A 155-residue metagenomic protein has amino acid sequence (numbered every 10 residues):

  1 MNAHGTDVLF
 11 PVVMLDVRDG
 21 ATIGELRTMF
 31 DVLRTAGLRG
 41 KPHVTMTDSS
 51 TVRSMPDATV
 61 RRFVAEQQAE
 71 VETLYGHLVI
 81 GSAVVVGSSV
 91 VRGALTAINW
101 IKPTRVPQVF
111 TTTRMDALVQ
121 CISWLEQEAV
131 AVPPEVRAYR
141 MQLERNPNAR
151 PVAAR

Functional and structural regions predicted by a protein language model:
M1-R155: Amphipathic, Lys/Arg-enriched alpha-helical "gate/interface" segment within cytosolic domains that mediates
